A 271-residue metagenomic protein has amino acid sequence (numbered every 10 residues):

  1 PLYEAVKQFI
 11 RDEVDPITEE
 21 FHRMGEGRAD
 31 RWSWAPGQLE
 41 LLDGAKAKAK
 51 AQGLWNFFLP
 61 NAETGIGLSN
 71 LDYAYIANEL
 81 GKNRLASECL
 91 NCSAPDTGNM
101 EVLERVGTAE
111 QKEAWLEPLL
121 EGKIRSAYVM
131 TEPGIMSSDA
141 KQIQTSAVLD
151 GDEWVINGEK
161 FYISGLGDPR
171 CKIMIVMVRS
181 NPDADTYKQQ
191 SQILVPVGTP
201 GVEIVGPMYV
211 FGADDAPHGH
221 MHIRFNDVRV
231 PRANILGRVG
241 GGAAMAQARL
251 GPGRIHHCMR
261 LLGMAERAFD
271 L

Functional and structural regions predicted by a protein language model:
P1-A94, E101, R105, E110-R125: Amphipathic, small/basic residue-rich leader segments at the start of a protein or domain
P1-L2, Q192, E203-L271: Glycine-rich beta->alpha junctions and the first turn(s) of the following alpha-helix
G53, I76-K82, M177-R179, V195-P200 (+2 more regions): Short Ser/Thr-interspersed hydrophobic loop/turn segments at strand-loop and sheet-helix junctions that line or gate
G67-E79, D139-Q142, R224, R229: Structural signature of FAD isoalloxazine-binding scaffolds in flavoprotein oxidoreductases
L68-N70, S138-K141, D152, L166-C171 (+3 more regions): Short glycine/proline-enriched turns and hinge-like loops at secondary-structure junctions
G122-T131, I175-V176: A short, Trp-centered hydrophobic/proline-enriched beta-strand micro-motif
T145-V148: A structural signal for short hydrophobic beta-strand segments in well-ordered beta-sheet cores
E153, N157-V205: A short core secondary-structure module
